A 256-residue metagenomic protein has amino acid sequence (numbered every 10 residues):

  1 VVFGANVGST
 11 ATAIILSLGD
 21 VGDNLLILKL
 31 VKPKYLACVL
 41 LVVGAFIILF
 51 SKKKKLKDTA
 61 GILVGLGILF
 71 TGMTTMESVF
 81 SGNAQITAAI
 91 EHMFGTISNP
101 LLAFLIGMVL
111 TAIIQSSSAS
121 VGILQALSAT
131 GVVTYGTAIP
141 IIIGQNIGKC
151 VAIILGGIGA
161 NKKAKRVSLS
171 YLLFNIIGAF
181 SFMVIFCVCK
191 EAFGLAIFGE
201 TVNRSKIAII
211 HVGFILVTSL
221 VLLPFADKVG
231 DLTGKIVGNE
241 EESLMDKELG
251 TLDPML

Functional and structural regions predicted by a protein language model:
V1-S9, A13-Y35, T111-G148, G157-K163 (+3 more regions): Membrane-interfacial helix-loop connectors
V2-I15, K34-C38, L69, M73 (+4 more regions): Membrane-embedded alpha-helical segments of transport systems, primarily multispan ion/solute transporters
A13, L41-I47, A103-M108, S120-Q125: Hydrophobic, membrane-inserted alpha-helices
I14-K29, I47-F50, S81, T87-E91 (+4 more regions): Transmembrane helix-loop junctions at the membrane interface of multipass transporters and ion channels
G19, D23-D58, I62, A164-V167 (+3 more regions): A structural-propensity feature for long, helix-poor, extended segments
V39, L56, A60, L102 (+9 more regions): Alpha-helical transmembrane segments of multi-pass inner-membrane proteins, especially transporters/permeases
T59-V109, L127-T130: Helix-loop-helix hairpins and the membrane-proximal interhelical loops of multi-pass alpha-helical transport proteins
A226-L256: Non-transmembrane accessory domains of multi-pass membrane transporters/channels
